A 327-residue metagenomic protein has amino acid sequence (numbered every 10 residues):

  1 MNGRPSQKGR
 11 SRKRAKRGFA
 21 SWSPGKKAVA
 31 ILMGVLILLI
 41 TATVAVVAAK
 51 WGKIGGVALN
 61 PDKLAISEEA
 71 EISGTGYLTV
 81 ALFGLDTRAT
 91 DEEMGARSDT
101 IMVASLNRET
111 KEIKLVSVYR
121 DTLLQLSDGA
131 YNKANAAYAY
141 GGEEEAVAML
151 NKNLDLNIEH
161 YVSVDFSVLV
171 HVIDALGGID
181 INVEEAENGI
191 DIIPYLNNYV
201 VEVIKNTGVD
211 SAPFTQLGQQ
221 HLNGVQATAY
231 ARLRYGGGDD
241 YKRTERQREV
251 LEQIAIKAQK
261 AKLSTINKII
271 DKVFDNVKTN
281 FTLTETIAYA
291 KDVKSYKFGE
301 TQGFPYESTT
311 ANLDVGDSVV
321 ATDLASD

Functional and structural regions predicted by a protein language model:
G3-K111, A288: Entry/capping segment at the start of metal-dependent catalytic domains with acidic active-site entry clusters
S67-A70, Y77, G95, L126 (+2 more regions): C-terminal solvent-exposed extensions
T75-L78, G95-I101, T110-V118, G129 (+7 more regions): Extracytoplasmic
F83, A89, E109, D121 (+8 more regions): Structured segments of extracytoplasmic/periplasmic soluble domains in secreted or envelope-associated proteins
A89-E92, N132-Y140, D155-H160, L217 (+4 more regions): Second-shell loop/turn segments in exported
T100, Y131, E143-N151, F166-V170 (+6 more regions): Extracytoplasmic/secreted envelope proteins and their assembly/folding machinery, especially bacterial periplasmic
Y140-T207, N280-T286: Amphipathic, coiled-coil-like alpha-helical scaffolding segments used for oligomerization/assembly
D174-T265: Flexible, polar/acidic helix-loop-strand segments at domain edges
